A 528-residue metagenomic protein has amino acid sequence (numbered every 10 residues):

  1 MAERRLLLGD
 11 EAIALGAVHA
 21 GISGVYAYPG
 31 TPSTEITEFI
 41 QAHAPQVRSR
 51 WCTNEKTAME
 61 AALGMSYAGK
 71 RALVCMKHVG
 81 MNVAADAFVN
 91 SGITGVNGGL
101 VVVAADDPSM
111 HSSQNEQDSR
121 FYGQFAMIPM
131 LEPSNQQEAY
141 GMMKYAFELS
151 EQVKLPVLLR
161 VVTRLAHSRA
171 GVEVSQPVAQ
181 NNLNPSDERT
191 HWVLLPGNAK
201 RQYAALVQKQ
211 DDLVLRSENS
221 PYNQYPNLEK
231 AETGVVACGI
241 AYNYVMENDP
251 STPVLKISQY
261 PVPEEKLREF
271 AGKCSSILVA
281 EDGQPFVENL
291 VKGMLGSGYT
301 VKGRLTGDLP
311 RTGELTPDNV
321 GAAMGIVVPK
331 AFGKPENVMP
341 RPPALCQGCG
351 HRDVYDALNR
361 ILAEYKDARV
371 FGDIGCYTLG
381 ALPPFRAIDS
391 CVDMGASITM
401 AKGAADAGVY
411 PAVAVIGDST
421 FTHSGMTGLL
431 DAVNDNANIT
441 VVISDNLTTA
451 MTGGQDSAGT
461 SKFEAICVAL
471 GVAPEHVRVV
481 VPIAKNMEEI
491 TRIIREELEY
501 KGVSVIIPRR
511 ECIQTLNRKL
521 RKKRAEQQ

Functional and structural regions predicted by a protein language model:
M1-Q136, R164, S251-V254, F286 (+1 more regions): Thiamine diphosphate
A2-I13, A20, P133-L345, G350-H351 (+2 more regions): Flexible, low-complexity linker and terminal segments
G16, A20, F39, M65 (+17 more regions): Generic, well-ordered alpha-helical scaffold segments in large soluble proteins
P45-T53, T94-A105, N182-H191, N434-L447 (+1 more regions): A glycine-rich helix N-cap at a beta->alpha junction
R50-W51, A72-V74, V101-V102, M130-E132 (+6 more regions): Short hydrophobic alpha-helical runs that function as membrane-insertion/retention elements
C75-M76, V101-A105, L158-V162, V236-A237 (+5 more regions): Short beta-strand segments
A84, H111-S113, H167-A170, N243-M246 (+6 more regions): Short helix/loop capping segments that flank catalytic or ligand/cofactor-binding pockets
S112, A381-V505, E511-A525: Thiamine diphosphate
